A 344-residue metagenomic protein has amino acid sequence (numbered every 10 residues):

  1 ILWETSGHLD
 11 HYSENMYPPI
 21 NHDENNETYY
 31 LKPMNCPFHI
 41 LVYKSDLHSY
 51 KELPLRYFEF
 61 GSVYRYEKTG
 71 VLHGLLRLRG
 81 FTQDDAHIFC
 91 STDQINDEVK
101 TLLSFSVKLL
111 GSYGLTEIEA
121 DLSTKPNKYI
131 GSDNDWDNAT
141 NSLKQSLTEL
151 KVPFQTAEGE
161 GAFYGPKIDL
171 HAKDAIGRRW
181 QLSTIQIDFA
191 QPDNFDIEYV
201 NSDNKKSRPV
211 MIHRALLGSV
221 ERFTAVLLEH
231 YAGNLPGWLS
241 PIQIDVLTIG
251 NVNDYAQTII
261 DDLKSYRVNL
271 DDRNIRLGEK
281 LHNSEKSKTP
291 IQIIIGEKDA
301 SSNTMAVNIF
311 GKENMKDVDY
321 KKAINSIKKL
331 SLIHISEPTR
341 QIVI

Functional and structural regions predicted by a protein language model:
I1-L332, S336, R340: NTP/phosphate- and nucleic-acid-binding module
